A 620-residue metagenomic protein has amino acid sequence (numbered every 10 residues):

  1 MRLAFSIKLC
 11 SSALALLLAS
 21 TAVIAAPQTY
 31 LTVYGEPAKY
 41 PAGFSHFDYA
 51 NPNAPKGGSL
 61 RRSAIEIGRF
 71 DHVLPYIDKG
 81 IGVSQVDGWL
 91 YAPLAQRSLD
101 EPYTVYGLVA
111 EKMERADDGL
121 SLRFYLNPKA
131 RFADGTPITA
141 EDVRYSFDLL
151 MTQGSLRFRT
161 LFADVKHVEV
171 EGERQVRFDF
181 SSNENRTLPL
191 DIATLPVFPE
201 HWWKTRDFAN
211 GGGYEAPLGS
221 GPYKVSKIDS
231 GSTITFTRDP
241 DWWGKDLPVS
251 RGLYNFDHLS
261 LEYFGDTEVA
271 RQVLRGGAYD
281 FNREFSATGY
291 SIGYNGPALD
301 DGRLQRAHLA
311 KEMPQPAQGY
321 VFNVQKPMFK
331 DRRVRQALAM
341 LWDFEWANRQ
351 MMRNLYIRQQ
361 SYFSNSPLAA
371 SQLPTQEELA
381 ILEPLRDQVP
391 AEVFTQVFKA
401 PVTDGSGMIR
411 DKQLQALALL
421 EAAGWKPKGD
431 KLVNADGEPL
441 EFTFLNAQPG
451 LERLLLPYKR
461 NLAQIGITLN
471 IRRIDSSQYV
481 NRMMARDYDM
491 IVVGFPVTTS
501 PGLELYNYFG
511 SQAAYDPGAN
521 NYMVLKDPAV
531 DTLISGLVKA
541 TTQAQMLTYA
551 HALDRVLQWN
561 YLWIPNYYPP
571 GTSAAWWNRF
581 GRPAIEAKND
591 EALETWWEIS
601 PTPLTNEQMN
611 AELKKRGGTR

Functional and structural regions predicted by a protein language model:
A26-D118, D148, L218: N-terminal lobe/hinge region of extracytoplasmic solute-binding protein
Q28-L31, A64, G68, I81 (+8 more regions): Detector for C-terminal structural segments
Y40, Y49-P55, Y76-Q85, K112-L156 (+5 more regions): Aromatic- and charge-enriched surface segment that lines or borders ligand/interaction sites
V86-E101, D148, I192-L253, D257-H258 (+4 more regions): Gly/Pro-rich hinge or "lid" segments in bacterial periplasmic/extracellular proteins
G107-E114, A133, I138, D179-F198 (+4 more regions): Aromatic-rich, solvent-exposed beta-strand/loop patch
Y125, R159-T205, P222-D229, P374-R386: Surface-exposed binding/hinge segments that line and control ligand-binding clefts or catalytic entry sites
N127, G211-Y214, G244-N295, M340 (+3 more regions): Ligand-site clamp/hinge motif
H167-E169, S226-T237, E262-K326, R333-A337 (+2 more regions): Extracellular/periplasmic solute-recognition and catalytic clefts
